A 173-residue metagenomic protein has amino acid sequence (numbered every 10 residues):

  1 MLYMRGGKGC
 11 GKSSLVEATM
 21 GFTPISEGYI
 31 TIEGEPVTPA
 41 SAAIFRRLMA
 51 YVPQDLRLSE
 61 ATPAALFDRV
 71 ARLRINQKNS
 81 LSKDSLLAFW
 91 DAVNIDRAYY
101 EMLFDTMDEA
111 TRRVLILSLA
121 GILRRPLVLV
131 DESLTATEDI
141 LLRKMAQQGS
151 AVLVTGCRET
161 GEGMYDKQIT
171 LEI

Functional and structural regions predicted by a protein language model:
M4-G7: The feature captures the beta-strand-to-loop junction immediately N-terminal to the Walker
M20: Helix-to-loop junction immediately C-terminal to a conserved catalytic motif
G28-P36, F45: Conserved ABC transporter NBD signature motif
D55, E60-L81, S85: Q-loop/switch helix immediately C-terminal to the Walker
F89-D108: Conserved ABC nucleotide-binding domain
A120-G121: ABC ATPase C-loop
V128-E132: Catalytic Walker B motif of ABC-type/P-loop ATPase nucleotide-binding domains
T137-G163: Conserved catalytic loops of ABC-family nucleotide-binding domains
